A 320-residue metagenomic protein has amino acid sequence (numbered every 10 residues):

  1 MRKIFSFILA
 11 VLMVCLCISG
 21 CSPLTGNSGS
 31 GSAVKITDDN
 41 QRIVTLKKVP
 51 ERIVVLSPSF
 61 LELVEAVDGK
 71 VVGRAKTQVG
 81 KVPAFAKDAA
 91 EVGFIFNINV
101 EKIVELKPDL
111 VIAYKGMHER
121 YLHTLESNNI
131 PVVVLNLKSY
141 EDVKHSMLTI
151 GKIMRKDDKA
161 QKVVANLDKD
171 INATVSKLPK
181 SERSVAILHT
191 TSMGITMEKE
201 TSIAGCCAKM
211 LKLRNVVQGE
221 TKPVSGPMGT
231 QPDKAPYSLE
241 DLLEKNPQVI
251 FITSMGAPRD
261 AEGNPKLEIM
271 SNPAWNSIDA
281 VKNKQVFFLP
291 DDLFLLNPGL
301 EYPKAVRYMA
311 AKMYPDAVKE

Functional and structural regions predicted by a protein language model:
K3-F5, L9, S19-S59, D158-L188 (+2 more regions): Bacterial Sec-exported substrate-binding components of ABC uptake systems
R52-L106, L110-K115, L213-V216, G229-Q231: A short, structured surface patch at a secondary-structure boundary
S57, K115, H189, T253-A257 (+1 more regions): Short secondary-structure boundary segments
Q78-G80, M197-D233: Alpha-helical, coiled-coil/dimerization segments enriched in small aliphatic residues
V82-A86, M117-I153, F287: Flexible loop/hinge segments that line or gate small-molecule binding clefts
N99-G116, I130, S238-M255: Proline-aspartate-enriched helix->loop->beta-strand connector
R120, N136-T149, A186-C207, D260: Extracytoplasmic ligand-binding site segments that recognize negatively charged/polar headgroups
K144-H145, K152, Q161, N172 (+1 more regions): Structured C-terminal subdomain patch of bacterial secreted/periplasmic proteins
